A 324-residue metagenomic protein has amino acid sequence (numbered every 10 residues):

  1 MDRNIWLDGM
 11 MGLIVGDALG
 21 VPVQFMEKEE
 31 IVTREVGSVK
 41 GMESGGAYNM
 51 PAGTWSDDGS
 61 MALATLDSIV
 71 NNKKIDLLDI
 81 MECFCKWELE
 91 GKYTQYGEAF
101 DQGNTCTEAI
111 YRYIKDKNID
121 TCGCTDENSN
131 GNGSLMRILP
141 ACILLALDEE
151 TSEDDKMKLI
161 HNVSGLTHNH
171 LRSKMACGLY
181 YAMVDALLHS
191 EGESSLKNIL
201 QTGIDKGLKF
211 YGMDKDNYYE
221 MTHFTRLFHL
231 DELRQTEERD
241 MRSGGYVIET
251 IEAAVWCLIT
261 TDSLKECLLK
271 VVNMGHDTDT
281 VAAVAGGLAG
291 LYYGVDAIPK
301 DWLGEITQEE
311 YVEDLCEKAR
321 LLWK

Functional and structural regions predicted by a protein language model:
M1-K324: Structured, active/binding-site neighborhoods that engage oxygen-rich ligands
